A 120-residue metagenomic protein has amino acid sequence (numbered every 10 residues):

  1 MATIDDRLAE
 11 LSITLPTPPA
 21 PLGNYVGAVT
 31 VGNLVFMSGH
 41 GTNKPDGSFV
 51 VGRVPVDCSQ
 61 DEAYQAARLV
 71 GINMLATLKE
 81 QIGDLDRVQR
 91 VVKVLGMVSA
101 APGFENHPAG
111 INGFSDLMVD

Functional and structural regions predicted by a protein language model:
M1-D120: Short, polar/acidic, helix-capping and beta-turn segments at strand->helix junctions that line the mouths
